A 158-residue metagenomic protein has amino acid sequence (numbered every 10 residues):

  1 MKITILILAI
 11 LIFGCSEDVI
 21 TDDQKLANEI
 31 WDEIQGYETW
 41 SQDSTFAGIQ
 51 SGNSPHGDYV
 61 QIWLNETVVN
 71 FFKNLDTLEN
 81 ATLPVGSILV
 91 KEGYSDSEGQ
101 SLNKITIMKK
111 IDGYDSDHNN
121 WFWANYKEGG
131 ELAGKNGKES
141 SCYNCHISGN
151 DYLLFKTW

Functional and structural regions predicted by a protein language model:
M1-L8: Sec-dependent signal peptide recognition, specifically the positively charged N-region followed immediately by
I12-G14: C-terminal motif of bacterial Sec signal peptides marking the signal peptidase cleavage site
S16-T39, D43-H56, L75-W158: Sequence context surrounding c-type heme c attachment/ligation sites in exported
G57-N74: Short, structured beta-strand/loop micro-motifs enriched in basic residues and often containing a Trp
